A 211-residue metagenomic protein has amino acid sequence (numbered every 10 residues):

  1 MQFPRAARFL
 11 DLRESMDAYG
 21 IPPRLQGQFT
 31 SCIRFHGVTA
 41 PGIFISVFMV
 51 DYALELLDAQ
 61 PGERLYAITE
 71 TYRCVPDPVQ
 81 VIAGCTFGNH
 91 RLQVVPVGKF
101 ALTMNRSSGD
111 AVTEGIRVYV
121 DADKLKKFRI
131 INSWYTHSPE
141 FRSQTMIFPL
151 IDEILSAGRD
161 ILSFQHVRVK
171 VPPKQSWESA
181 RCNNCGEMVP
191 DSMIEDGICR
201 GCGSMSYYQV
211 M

Functional and structural regions predicted by a protein language model:
M1-T39, F44-M211: Non-transmembrane, aqueous-exposed alpha-helical and coiled segments at domain scale
